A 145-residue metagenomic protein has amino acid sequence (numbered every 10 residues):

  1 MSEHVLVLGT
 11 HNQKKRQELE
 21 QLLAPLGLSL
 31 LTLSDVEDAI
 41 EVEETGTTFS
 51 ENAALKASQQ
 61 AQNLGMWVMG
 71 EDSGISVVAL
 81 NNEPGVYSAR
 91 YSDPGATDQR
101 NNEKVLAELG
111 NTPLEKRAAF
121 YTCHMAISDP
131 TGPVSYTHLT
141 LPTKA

Functional and structural regions predicted by a protein language model:
S2-V7, Q13-L139: Anionic-ligand binding patches
T140-A145: A short, hydrophobic C-terminal helix/tail in secreted or cell-surface proteins
